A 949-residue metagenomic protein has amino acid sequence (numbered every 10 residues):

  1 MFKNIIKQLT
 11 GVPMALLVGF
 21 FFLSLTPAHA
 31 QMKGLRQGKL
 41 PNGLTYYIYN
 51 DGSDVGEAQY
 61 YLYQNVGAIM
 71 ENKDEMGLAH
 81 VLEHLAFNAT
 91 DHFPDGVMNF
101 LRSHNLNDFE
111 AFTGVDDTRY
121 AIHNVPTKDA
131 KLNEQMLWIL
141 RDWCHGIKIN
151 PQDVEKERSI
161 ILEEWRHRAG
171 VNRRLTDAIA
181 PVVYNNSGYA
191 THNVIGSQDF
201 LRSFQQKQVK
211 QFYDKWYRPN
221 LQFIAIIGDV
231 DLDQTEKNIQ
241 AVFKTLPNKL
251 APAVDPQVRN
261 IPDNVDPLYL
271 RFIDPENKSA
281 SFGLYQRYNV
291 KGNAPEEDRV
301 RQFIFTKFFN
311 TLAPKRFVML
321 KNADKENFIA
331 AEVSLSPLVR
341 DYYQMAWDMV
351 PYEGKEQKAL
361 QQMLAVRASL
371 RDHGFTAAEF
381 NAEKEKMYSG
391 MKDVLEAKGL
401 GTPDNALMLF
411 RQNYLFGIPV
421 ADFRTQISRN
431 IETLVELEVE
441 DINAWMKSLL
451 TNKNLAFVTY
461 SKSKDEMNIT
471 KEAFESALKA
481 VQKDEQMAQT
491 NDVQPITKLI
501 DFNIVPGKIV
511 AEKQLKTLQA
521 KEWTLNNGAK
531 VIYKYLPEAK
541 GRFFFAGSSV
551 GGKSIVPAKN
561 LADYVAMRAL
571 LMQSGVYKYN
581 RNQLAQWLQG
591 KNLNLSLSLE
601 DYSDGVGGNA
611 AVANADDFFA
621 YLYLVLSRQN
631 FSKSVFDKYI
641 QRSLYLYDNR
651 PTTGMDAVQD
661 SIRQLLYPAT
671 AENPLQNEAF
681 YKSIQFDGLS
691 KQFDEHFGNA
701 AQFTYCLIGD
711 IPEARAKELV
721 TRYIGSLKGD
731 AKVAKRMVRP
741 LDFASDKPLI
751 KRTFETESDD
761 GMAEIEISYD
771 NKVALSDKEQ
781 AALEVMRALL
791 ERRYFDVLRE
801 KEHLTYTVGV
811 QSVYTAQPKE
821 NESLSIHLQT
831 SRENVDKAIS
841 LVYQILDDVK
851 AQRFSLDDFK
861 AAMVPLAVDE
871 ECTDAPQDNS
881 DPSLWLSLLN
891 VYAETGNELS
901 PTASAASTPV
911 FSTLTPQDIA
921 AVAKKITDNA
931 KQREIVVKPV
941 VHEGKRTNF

Functional and structural regions predicted by a protein language model:
M1-L9: N-terminal secretory signal peptides that target proteins for export/translocation
P13-S24: Bacterial N-terminal signal peptides
A30-T45, D231-R299, F303, N310 (+8 more regions): Proteolytic maturation boundary segments
Y49, D54-E71, G77-V81, G96-D142 (+14 more regions): M16 family metallopeptidases and their MPP-like homologs
G146-V154, L437-D441, W445, N630-F636 (+1 more regions): Peptidyl-prolyl cis-trans isomerase
R158-R166, V171-Q208, F212-L221, I227 (+4 more regions): Hydrophobic, small-residue-rich alpha-helical packing segments that form membrane-like cores
Y217, F697-G698: Flexible, low-complexity linker/tail segments at the boundary of structured domains
